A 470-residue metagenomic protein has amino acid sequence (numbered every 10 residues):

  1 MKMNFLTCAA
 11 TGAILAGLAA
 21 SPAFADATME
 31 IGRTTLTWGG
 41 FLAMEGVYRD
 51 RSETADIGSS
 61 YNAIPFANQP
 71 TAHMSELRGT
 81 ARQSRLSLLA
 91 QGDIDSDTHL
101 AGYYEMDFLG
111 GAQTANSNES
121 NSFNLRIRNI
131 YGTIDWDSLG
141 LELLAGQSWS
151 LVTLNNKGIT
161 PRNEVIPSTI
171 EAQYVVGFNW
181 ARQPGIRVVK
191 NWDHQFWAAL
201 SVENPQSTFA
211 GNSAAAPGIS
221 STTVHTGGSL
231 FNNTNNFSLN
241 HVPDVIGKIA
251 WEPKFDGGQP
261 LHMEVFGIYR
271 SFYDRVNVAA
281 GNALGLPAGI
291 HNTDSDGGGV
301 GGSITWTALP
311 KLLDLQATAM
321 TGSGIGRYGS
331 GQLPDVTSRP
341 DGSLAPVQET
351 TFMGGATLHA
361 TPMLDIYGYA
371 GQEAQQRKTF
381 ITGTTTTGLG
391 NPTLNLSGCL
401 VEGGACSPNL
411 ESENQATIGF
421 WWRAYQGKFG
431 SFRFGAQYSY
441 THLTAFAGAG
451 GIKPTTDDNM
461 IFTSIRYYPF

Functional and structural regions predicted by a protein language model:
M1-A25: Gram-negative bacterial Sec-dependent N-terminal signal peptides
A27-G58, A63, N68-A216, H241-K254 (+3 more regions): Outer membrane beta-barrel
T28, M74-E76, S120, A172-V176 (+8 more regions): Outer-membrane beta-barrel proteins
I31, L77-Q83, S120-I127, G177-A181 (+7 more regions): Transmembrane beta-barrel outer-membrane domains
W38-G40, G102-Y104, L143-A145, A198-L200 (+8 more regions): Membrane-embedded beta-strand positions of outer-membrane beta-barrel proteins
S52-D56, Q113-F123, N156-N163, A210-N233 (+7 more regions): Outer-membrane beta-barrel translocator domains and adjoining extracellular loop/strand segments of Gram-negative
G258-I418: Detector for outer-membrane/organellar transmembrane beta-barrel domains, recognizing the amphipathic beta-strand
T456-F470: Outer-membrane beta-barrel "beta-signal"
